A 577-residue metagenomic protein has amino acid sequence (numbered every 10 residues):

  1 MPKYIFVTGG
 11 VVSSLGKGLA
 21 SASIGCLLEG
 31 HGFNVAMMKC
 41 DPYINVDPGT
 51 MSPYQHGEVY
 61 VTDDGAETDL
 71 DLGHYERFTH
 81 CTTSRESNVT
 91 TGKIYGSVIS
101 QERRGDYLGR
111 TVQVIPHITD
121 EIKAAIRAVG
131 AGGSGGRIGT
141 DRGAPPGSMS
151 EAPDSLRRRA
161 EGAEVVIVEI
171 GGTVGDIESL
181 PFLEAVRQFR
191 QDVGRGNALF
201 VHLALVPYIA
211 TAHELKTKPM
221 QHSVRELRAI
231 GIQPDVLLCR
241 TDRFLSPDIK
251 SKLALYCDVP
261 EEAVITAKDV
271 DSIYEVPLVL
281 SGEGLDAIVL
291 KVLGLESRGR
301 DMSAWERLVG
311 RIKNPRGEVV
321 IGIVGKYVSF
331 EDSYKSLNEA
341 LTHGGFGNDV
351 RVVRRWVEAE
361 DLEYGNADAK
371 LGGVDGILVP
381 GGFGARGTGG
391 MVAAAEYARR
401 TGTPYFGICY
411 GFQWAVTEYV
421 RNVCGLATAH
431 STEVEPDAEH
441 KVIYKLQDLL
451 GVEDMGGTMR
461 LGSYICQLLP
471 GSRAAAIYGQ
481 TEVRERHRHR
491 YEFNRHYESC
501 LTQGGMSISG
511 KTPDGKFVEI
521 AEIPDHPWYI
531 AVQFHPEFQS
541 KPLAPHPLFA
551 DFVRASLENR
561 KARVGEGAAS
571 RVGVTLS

Functional and structural regions predicted by a protein language model:
M1-V353, A359-G376, F383-G384, M391-Y397 (+3 more regions): Flexible phosphate-sensing "switch/lid" loops adjacent to ATP/NTP-binding sites across phosphate-transfer
G9, K39, A204, T241 (+13 more regions): Active-site proximal loops enriched in glycine and acidic residues that flank catalytic Cys/His/Asp and coordinate
L15-G18, A22-C26, G30-G32, K370-I465 (+4 more regions): Cysteine-nucleophile active-site neighborhood
T50-P53, K252, V420-V423, P524-D525: Short low-complexity, flexible loop/linker segments enriched in glycine and/or proline with clustered acidic
L108-T119, Y327, G381-T388, M459 (+3 more regions): Short acidic-aromatic active-site loops that bind/stabilize oxyanions
A204-V206, D242-S246, K268-S272, S303-R311 (+6 more regions): A glycine-rich phosphate-binding loop feature that marks nucleotide/adenosyl-phosphate handling sites
R311-P315, A367-A369, V434, M455-T458 (+2 more regions): Replace "in large, NTP-powered and nucleic-acid-processing enzymes" with "in large, NTP-powered factors and other
L461-I465, L469-S577: C-terminal and late-domain segments of enzyme folds
